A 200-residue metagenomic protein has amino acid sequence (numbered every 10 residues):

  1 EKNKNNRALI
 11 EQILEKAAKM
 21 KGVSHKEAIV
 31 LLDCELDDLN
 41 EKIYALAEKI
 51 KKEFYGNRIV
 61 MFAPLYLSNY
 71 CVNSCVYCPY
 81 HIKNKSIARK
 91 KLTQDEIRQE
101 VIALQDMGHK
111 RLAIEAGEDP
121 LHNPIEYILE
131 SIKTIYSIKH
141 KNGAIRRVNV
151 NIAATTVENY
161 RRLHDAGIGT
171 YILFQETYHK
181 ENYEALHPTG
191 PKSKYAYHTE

Functional and structural regions predicted by a protein language model:
E1-L65, N73: Flexible, acidic/Gly-rich N-terminal and inter-domain linker regions that tether and position cofactor-handling modules
A17, K21, A47, K51 (+4 more regions): Structural signal for hydrophobic packing residues in well-ordered secondary-structure cores of soluble enzyme domains
A28, Y70-V72, V76, P188-P191: Short capping/connector residues at structural and topological boundaries
C34, N57, M61, L67 (+3 more regions): Generic structural "secondary-structure junction" signal
G56, V60-E96: Canonical Radical SAM [4Fe-4S] cluster-binding loop centered on the CxxxCxxC motif and its immediate flanking residues
I82-R98, L104-E200: Core AdoMet radical
